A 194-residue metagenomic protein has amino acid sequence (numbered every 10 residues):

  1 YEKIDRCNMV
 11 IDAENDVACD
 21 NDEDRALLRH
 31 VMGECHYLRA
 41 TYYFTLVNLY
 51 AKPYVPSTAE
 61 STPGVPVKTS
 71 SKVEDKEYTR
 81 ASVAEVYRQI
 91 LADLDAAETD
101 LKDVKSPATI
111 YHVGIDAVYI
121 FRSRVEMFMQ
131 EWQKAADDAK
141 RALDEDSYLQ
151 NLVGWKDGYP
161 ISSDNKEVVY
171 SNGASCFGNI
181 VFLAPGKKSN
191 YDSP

Functional and structural regions predicted by a protein language model:
Y1-Y50, A81, E98-D103: Conserved, well-structured interaction surfaces
G33-V73: Extended ligand-binding groove/face enriched in aromatic
V47-Y54, K105-S106, F128-E131: Short coil/turn linking the two alpha-helices of tandem helical-hairpin repeats
Q130, A136-P194: Hydrophobic-face positions in mid-chain alpha helices that act as interaction patches
